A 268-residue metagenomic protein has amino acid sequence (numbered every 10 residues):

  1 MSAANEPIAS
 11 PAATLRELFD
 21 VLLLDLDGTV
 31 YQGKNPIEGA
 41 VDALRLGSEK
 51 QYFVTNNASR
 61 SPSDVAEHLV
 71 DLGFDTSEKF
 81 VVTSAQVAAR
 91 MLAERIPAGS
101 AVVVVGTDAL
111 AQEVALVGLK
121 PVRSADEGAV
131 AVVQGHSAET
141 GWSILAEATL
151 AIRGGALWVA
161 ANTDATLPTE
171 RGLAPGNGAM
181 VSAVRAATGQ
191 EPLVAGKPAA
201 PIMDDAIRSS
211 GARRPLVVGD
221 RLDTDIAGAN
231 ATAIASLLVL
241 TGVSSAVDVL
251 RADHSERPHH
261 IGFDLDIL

Functional and structural regions predicted by a protein language model:
M1-L26, Y31-L46, A58-V82, A89-L268: Asp-based, Mg2+/Mn2+-dependent phosphohydrolase catalytic module
E49: Conserved phosphoryl-transfer catalytic core
